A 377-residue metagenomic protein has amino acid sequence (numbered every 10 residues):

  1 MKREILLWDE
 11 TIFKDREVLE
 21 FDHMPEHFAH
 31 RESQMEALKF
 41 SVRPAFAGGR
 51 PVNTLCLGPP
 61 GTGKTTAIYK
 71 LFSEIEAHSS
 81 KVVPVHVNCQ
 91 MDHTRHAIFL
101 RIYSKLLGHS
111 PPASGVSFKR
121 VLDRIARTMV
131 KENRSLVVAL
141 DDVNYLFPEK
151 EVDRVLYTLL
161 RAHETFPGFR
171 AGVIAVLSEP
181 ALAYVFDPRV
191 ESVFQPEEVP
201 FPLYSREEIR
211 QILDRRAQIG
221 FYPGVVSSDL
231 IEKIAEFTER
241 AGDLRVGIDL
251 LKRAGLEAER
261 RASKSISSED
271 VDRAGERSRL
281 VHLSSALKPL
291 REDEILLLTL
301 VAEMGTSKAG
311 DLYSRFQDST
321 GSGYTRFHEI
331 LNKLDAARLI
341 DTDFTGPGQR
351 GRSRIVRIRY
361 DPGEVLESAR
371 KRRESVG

Functional and structural regions predicted by a protein language model:
M1-P51, S375-G377: A short, basic N-terminal segment
L7-D15, E20, I68, M91-I212 (+6 more regions): Mid-core helix/loop region of P-loop NTP-binding domains shared across ATPases and GTPases
G49-K70, M91: Walker A/P-loop nucleotide-binding motif
T54, A77-M91: Conserved catalytic segments around the Walker B and adjacent sensor/switch elements of P-loop NTPase domains
E239-L244, K252-I266, A302-E303, T320 (+1 more regions): AAA+ ATPase "lid" subdomain C-terminal helix
E257-H282: Conserved C-terminal helix/linker of AAA+ ATPases
E294-V301, Y313: Hydrophobic residues on short alpha-helical segments
M304-G377: Terminal-proximal interaction/regulatory segments of ATP-powered molecular machines
